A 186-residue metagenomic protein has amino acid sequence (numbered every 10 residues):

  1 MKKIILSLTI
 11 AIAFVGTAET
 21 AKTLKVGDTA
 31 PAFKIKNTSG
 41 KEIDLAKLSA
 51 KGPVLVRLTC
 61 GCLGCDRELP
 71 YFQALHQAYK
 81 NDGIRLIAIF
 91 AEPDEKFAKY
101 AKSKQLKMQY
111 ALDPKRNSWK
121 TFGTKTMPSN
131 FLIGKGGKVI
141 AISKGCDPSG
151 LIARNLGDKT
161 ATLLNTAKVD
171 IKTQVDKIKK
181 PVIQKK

Functional and structural regions predicted by a protein language model:
I4-A13: Sec-dependent N-terminal signal peptides
F14-A18: C-terminal segment of classical bacterial N-terminal signal peptides
E19-A46: N-terminal "domain-start" segment that seeds a small globular fold
A46-D66: Short active-site neighborhood of thiol/selenol oxidoreductases, capturing the structured segment around
D66-K104, K115-K120: Structural microenvironment flanking redox-active thiols in thiol-disulfide oxidoreductases
Q105-Q109, G123-F131: Structural micro-motif
L132-K186: Thiol-/selenol-based redox modules, centered on thioredoxin-like and closely related oxidoreductase domains
